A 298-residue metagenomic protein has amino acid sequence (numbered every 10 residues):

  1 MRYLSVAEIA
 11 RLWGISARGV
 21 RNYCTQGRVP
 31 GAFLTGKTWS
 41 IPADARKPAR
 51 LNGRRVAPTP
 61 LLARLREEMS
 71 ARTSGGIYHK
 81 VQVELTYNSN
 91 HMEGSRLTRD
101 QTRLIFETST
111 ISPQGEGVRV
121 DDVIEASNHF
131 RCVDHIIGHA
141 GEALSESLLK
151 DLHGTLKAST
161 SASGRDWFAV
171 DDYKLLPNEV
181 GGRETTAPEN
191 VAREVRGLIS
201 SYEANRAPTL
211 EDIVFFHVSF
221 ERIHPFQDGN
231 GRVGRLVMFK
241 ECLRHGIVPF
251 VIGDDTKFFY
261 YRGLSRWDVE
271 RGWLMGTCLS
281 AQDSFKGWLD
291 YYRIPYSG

Functional and structural regions predicted by a protein language model:
M1-W13, A17-V29, L34-G298: FIC/Doc superfamily catalytic core
